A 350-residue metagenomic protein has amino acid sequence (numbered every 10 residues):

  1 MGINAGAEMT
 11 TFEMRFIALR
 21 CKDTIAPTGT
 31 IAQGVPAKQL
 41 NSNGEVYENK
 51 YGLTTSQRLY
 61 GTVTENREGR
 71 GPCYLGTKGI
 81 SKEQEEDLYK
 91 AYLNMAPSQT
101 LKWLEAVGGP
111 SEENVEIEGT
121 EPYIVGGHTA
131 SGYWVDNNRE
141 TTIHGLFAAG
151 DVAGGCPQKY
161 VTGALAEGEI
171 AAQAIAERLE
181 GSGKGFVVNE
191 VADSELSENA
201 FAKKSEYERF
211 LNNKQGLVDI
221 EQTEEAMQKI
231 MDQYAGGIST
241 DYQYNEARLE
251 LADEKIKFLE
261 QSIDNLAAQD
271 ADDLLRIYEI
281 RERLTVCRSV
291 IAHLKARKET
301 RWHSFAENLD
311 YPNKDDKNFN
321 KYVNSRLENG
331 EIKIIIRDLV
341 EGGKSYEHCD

Functional and structural regions predicted by a protein language model:
M1: Hydrophobic/aromatic ligand-binding patch that stacks against planar heteroaromatic rings of cofactors or nucleotides
A7-E116, P122, L165, A174-E180: An anion/pyrophosphate-binding glycine-rich loop and adjacent beta-alpha core in soluble alpha-beta enzymes
L40-K50, H128, W134-A148, V152-D350: Glycine- and aromatic-enriched mobile tails/lids
E116-I117, H128-T129: Soluble metallo-hydrolase cores and metallopeptidase-like ectodomains found primarily in the secretory/periplasmic
V125: Substrate-access "cap/lid" subdomains that shape and gate the entrance to catalytic or ligand-binding pockets
